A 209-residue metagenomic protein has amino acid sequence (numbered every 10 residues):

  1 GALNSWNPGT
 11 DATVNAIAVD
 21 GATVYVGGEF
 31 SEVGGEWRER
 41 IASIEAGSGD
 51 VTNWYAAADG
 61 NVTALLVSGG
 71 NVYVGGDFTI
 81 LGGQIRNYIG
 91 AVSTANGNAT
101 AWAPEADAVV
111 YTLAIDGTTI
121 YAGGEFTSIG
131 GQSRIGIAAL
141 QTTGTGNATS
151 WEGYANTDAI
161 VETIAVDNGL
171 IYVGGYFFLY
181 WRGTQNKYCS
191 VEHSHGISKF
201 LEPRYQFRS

Functional and structural regions predicted by a protein language model:
G1-S209: Extracytoplasmic surface signature
